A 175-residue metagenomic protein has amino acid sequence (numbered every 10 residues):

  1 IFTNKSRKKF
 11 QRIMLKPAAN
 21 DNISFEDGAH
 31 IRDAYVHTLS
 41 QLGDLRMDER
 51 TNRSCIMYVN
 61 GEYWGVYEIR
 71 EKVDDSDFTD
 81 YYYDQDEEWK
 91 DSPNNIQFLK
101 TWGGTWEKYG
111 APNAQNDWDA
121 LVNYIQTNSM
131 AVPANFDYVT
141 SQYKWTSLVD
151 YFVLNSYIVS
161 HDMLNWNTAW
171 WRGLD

Functional and structural regions predicted by a protein language model:
F2-G28, E62, E68-I158: ATP-dependent phospho-/nucleotidyl transfer catalytic cores
K5-K9, D48, V59-Y63, L174-D175: Extracellular/periplasmic catalytic domains that process cell-envelope and extracellular macromolecules
I31-R32, M47-T51, L148-V149, H161-M163: Short, glycine/acidic-rich beta->alpha junctions
I31-R46, T127: Zn2+-dependent metallopeptidase catalytic core
L42-M57: Short, well-structured beta-strand/strand-turn elements
R46, L154, I158-V159, G173-L174: Short, well-ordered loop/turn and helix-capping segments at boundaries between secondary-structure elements and domains
S54-I56, S160, N165-L174: Catalytic-loop signature of eukaryotic-like protein kinases
